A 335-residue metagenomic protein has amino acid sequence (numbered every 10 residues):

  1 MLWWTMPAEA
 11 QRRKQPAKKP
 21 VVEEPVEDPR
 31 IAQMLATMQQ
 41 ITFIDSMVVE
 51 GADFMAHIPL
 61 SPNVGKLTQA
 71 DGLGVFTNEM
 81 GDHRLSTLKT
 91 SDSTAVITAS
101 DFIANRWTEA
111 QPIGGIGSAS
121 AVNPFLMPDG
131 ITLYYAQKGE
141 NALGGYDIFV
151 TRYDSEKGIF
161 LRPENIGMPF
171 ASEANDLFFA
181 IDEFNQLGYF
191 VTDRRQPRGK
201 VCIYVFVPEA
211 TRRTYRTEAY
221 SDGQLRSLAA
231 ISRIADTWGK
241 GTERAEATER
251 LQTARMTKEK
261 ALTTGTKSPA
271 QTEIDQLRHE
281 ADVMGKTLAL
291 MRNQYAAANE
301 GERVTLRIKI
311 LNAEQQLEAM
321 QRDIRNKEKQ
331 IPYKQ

Functional and structural regions predicted by a protein language model:
M1-R13: Bacterial Sec-dependent N-terminal signal peptides
R12-D275, H279-D282, K286-G301, T305-I308 (+1 more regions): Short, conserved micro-motifs composed of acidic
K309-K334: Amphipathic alpha-helical coiled-coil segments
